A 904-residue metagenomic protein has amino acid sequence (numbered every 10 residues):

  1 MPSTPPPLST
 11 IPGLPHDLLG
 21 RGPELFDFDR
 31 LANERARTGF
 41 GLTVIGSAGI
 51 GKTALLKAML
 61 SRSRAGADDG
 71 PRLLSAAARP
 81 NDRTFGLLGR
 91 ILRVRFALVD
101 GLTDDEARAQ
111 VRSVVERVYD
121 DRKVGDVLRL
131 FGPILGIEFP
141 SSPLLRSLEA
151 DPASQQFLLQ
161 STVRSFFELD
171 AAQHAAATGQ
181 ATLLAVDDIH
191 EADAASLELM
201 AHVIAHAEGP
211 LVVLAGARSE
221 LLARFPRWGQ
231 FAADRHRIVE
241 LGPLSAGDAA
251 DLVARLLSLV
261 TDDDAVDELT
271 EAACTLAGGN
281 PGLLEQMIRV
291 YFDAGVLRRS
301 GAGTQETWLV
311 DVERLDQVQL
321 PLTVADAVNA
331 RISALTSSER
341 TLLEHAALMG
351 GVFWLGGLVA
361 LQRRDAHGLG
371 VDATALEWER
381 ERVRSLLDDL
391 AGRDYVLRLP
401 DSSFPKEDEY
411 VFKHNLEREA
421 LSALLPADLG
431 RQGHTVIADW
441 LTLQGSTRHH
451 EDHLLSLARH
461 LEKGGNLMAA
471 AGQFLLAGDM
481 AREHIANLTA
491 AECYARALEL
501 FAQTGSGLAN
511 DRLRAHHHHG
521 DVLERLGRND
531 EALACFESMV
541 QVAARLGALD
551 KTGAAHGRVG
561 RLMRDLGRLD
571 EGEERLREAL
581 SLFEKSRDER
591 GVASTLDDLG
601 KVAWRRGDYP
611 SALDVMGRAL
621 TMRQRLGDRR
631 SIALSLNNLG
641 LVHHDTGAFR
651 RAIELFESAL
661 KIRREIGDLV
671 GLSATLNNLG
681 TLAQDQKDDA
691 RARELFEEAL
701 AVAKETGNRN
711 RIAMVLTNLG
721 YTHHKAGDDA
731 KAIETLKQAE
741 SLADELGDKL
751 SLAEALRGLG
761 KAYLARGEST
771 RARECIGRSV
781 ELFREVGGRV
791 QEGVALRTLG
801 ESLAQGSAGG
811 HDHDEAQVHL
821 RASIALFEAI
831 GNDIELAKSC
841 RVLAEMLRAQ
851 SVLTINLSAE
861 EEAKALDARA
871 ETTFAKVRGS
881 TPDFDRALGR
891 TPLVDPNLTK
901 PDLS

Functional and structural regions predicted by a protein language model:
P2-D17, T43-I50, L55, M59 (+8 more regions): Short secondary-structure boundary elements
I50-D82, G86, R90: P-loop NTPase Walker A phosphate-binding motif
D68, G86-L183, P226-F231, R235 (+6 more regions): Conserved Walker-type P-loop NTP-binding/catalytic site
I204-E240: Sensor-1/coupling segment of RecA-like P-loop NTPase cores
A420-R590, D598-D614, R630, V642-E654 (+6 more regions): Inter-helical turn/loop elements of alpha-helical hairpins
I437, L457, A470, A477 (+26 more regions): Tetratricopeptide repeat
L461, A481, F501, L523 (+16 more regions): Eukaryotic all-alpha helical interaction scaffolds
H517-R525, K551-D565, R590-R605, M616 (+10 more regions): Conserved alpha-helical positions within TPR/SEL1-like repeat arrays
